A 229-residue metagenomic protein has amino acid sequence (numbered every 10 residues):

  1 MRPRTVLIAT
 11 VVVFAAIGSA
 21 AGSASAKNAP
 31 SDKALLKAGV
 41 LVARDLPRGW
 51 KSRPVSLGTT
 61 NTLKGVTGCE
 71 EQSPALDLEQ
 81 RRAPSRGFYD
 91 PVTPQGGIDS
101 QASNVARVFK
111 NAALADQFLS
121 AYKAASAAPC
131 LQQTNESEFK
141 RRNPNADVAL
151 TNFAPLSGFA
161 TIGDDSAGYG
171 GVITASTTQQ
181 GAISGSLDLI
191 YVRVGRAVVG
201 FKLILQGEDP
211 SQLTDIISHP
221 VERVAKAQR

Functional and structural regions predicted by a protein language model:
R2-S25: Secretory targeting and sorting signals
K27-Y89, C130-T134, P144-D147: N-terminal "mature-domain start" segment
R44, W50, P54, A113 (+3 more regions): Sec/Tat-exported extracytoplasmic proteins
R48, F109-A113, L156-S166, R193-G195: A short, structured loop/turn motif at beta-sheet edges
R53, T59-T60, A128-D188, R229: Short Gly/Thr-rich strand-loop-strand
P84-A124: A short acidic-to-branched-hydrophobic micro-motif
A102-V105, V192, R196-L205: Short, well-ordered beta-strand elements
F201-R229: Surface-exposed amphipathic alpha-helical segments
